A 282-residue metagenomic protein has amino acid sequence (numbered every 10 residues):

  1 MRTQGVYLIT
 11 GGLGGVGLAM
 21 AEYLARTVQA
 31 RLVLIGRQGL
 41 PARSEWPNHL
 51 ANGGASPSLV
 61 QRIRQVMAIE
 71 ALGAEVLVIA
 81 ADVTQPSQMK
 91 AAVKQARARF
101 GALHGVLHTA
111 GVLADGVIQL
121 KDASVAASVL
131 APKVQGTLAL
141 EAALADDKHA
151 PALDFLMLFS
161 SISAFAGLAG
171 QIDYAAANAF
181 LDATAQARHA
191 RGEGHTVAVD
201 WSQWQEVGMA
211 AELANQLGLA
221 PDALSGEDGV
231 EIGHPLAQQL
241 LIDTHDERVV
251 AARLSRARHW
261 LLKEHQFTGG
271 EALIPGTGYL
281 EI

Functional and structural regions predicted by a protein language model:
M1-I282: 4′-phosphopantetheine-dependent carrier domains
